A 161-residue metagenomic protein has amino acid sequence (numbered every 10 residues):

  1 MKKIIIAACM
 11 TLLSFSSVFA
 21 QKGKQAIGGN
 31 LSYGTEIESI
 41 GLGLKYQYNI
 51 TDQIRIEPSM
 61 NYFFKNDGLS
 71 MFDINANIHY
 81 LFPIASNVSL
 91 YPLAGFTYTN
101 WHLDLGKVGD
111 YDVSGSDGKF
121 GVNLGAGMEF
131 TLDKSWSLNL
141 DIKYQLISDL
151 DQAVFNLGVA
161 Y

Functional and structural regions predicted by a protein language model:
M1-I4: Positively charged n-region of N-terminal signal peptides that target proteins for export
A7-S14: Bacterial N-terminal signal peptides
F15-A20: Sec/Tat signal peptide C-region and signal peptidase I cleavage site
Q21-Y33, P92: Transmembrane beta-strand segments of Gram-negative outer membrane beta-barrel proteins
I27-G29, K107-Y111, L140-D141: Extracytoplasmic loops and strand-loop junctions of Gram-negative outer membrane beta-barrel proteins
G28, G43, N75-N77, N123-G125 (+1 more regions): Membrane-embedded beta-strand positions in outer-membrane beta-barrel channels/transporters
N30-L42, F63-M71, K119, Y144-F155: Solvent-exposed loop/turn segments connecting transmembrane beta-strands in outer-membrane beta-barrel proteins
Q47-G109, G115, K119, F130-W136 (+1 more regions): Gram-negative (and chloroplast) outer-membrane scaffold detector with strong preference for beta-barrel transmembrane
